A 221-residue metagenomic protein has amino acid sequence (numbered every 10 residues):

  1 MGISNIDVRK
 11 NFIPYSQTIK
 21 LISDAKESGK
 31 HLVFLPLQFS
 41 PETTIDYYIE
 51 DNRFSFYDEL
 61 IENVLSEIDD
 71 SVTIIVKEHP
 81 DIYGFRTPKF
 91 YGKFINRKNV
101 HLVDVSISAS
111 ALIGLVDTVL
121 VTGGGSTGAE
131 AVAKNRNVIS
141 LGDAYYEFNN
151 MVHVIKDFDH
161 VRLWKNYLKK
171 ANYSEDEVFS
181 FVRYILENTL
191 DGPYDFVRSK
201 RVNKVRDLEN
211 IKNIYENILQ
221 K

Functional and structural regions predicted by a protein language model:
M1, M151-K221: Leloir-type glycosyltransferase catalytic cores
M1-T43: A nucleotide-sugar donor-handling region in carbohydrate enzymes
H31-L32, T73, T118: Structural motif
Q38-E42, P80-Y83, G125-T127, A144-E147: Short, solvent-exposed loop/turn segments at secondary-structure junctions
T44-Y48: Short acidic, glycine/proline-rich loop/turn micro-motifs
E50-N63: Well-ordered, non-membrane alpha-helical segments in soluble/globular domains
I61-D104: Catalytic donor nucleotide-activated moiety binding site of glycosyltransferases and closely related
V105-V152: A donor-sugar binding/catalytic signature common to diverse glycosyltransferases and related nucleotide-sugar
